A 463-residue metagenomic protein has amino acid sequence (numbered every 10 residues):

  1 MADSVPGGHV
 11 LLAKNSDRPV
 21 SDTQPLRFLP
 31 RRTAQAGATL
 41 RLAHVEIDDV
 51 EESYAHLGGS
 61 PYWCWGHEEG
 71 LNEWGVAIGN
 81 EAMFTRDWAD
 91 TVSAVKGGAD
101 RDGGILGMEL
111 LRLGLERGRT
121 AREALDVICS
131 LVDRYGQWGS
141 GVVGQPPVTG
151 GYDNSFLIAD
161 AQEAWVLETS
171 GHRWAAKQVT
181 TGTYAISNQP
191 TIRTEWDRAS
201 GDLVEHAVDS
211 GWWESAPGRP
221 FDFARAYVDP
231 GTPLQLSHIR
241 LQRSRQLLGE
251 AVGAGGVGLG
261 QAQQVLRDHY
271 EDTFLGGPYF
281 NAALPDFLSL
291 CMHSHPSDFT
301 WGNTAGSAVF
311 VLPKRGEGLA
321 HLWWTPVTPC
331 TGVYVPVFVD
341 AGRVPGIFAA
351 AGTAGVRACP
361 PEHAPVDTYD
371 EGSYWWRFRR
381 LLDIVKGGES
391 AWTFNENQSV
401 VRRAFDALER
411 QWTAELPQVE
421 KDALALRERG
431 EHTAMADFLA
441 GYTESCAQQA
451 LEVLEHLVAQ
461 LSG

Functional and structural regions predicted by a protein language model:
M1-L106, V127-L259: A contiguous strand-loop segment
L12, A124, A308: Short, conserved catalytic/metal-binding motifs centered on acidic residues
L111-R117: Short, well-ordered beta-strand elements within core beta-sheets of diverse protein domains
R117-L125: Short, charged, surface-exposed loops that flank catalytic or proteolytic processing sites
T120, Q137-G141, L275, E317: Intrinsically disordered or highly flexible coil/loop and linker segments, enriched in small and charged/polar residues
L241-G302, V309-V311: Accessory "access/gating" subregions that flank catalytic or transport cores
L288-L424: Substrate-recognition/cap regions that form aromatic- and gly/pro-loop-enriched pockets for small-molecule ligands
S399-G463: Histidine-centered catalytic/metal-binding microenvironments
